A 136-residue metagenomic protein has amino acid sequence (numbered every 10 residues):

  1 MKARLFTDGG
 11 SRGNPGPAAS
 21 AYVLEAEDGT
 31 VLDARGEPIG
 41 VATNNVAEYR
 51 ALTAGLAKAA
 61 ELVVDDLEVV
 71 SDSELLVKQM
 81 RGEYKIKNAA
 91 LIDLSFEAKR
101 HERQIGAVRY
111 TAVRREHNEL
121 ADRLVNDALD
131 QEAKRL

Functional and structural regions predicted by a protein language model:
M1-K2, K134-L136: Short, low-complexity, intrinsically disordered N-terminal peptides in bacterial proteins
M1-V46, A57-D65: RNase H-like nuclease fold core
G10-N14, T53-R135: RNase H catalytic domain
A47-A51: Loop-to-helix element that buttresses phosphate recognition and phosphoryl-transfer chemistry
